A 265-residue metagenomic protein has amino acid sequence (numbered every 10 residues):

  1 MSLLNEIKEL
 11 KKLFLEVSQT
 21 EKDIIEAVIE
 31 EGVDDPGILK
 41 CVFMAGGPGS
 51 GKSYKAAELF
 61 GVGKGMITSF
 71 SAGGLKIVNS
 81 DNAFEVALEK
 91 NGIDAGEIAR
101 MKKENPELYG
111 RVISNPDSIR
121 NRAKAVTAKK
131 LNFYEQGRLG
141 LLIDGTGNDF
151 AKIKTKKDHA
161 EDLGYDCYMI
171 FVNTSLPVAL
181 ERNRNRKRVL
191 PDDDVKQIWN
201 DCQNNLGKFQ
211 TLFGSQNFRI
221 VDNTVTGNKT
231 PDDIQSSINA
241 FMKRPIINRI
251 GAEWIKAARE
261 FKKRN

Functional and structural regions predicted by a protein language model:
K11-V33: N-terminal pre-Walker A segment at the start of P-loop NTPase domains
G32-L39, F133-Q136: Phosphate-binding P-loop
G47-P48: The conserved Walker
K52: Conserved lysine of the Walker
K55: Hydrophobic positions on the alpha1 helix immediately C-terminal to the Walker A/P-loop
L59-G137, A151: Conserved substrate/cofactor phosphate-moiety recognition/catalytic segment in nucleotide-dependent phosphotransferases
N148, E161-R182: Conserved phosphate-donor/acceptor-positioning beta-strand/loop module used by diverse small-molecule
L176-N265: Conserved GTP-binding G-domain of TRAFAC-class P-loop NTPases and closely related GTPase folds
